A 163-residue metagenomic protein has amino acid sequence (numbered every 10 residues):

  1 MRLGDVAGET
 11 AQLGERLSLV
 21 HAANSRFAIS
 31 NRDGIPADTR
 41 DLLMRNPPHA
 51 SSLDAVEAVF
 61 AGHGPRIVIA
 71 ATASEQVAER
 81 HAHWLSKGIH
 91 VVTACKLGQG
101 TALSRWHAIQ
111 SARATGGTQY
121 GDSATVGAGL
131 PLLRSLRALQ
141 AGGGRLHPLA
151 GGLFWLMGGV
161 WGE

Functional and structural regions predicted by a protein language model:
M1-S86: N-terminal glycine-/serine-/threonine-rich beta1-alpha1-beta2 phosphate-ribose binding loop of Rossmann-like
E15-S18, H63-P65, K87-G88, T115-T118 (+1 more regions): Short coil/turn connectors at secondary-structure junctions
L17, S51, H63, S104 (+3 more regions): Conserved active-site and cofactor/substrate-binding residues in soluble primary-metabolism enzymes
A23-A28, V126-G129, G151-G158: Glycine-rich beta-alpha junction loops
A37-D41, I109-A112, A138-Q140: Short, hinge-like loop/turn segments at secondary-structure boundaries
S74-K87, K96-L136: Rossmann-fold NAD(P)-binding glycine/threonine-rich loop
L133-E163: Conserved anion/nucleotide-ligand pocket segment
